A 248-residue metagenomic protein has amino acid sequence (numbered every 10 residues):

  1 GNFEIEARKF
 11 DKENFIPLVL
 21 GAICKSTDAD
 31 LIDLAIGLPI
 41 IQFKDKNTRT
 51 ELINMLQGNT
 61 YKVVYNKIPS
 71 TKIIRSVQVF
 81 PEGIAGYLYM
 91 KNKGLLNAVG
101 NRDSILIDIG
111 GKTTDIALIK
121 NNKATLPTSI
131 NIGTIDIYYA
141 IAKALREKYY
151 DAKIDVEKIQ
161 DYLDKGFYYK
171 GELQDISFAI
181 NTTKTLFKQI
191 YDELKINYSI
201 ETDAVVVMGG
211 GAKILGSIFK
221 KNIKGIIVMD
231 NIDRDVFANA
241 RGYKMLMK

Functional and structural regions predicted by a protein language model:
G1-S104, K123-D136, E157-K158, L163-V206 (+1 more regions): Nucleotide/phosphate-binding catalytic cleft detector across ATP-hydrolyzing and phosphate-transferring enzymes
A85, G111-K112: Short, glycine/acidic-enriched loop or turn micro-motifs at the edges of active sites
L106-D108: Conserved catalytic-loop position in the HRD/HxD motif
T114-L118: Short beta-strand scaffold segments in enzyme catalytic cores
K148-E157: Active-site-adjacent segment of 2-oxoglutarate/Fe(II) JmjC oxygenases
